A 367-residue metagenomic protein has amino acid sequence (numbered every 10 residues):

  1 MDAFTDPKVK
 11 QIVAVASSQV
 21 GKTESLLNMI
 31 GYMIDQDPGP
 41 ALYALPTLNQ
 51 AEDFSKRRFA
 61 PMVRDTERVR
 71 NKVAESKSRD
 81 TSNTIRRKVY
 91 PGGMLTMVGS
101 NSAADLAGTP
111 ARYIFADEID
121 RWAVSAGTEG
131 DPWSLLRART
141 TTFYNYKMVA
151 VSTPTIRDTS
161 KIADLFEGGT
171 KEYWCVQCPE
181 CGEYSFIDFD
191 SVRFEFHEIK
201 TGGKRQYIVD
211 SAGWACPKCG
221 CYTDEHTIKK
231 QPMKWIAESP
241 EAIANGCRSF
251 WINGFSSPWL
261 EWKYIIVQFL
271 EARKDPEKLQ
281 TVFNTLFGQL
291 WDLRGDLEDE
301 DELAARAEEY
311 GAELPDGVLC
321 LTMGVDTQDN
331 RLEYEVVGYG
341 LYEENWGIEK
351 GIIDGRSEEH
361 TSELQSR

Functional and structural regions predicted by a protein language model:
M1-L321, V325, N330-L332, R367: Phosphate/NTP-binding elements of NTP-utilizing enzymes
V63, V336-G340: Residue-level signal for short segments within beta-strands and strand-turn junctions of well-structured beta-sheet
G92, Y342-E344, T361: Short, solvent-exposed coil/turn segments at beta-strand boundaries
G340-I352: Electropositive, glycine- and tryptophan-enriched low-complexity nucleic-acid-binding patches
I353-E358: Active-site beta-loop-alpha junctions of metal-dependent nucleic acid enzymes, especially the RNase H-like/DDE
E359-S366: Residue-level detector of conserved catalytic or cofactor/ligand-binding positions in enzyme active sites
